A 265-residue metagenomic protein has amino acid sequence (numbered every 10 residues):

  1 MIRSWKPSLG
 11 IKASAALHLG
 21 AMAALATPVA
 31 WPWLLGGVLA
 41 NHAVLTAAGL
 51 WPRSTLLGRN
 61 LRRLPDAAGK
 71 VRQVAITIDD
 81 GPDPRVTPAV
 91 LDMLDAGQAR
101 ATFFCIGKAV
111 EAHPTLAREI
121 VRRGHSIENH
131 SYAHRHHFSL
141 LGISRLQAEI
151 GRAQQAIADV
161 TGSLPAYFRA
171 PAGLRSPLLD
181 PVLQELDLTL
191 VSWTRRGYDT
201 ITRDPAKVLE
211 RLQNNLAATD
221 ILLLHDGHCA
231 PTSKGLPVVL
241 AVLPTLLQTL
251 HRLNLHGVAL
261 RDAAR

Functional and structural regions predicted by a protein language model:
M1-I76, P84-D92, A96, T245-R265: N-terminal pre-catalytic segment of deacetylase/amide-hydrolase enzymes
G49-F138, E149-R152, A156: Active-site beta->alpha N-cap acidic-glycine motif
I78-D80, C105-G107, N129-S131, R169-A172 (+3 more regions): A cross-domain feature marking catalytic cores of carbohydrate-active enzymes and several ubiquitous metabolic/repair
G81-R85, C105-H113, H136-S144, R169-P177 (+1 more regions): Acidic-and-aromatic substrate-binding clefts and catalytic sites of carbohydrate-active enzymes
H134-L141, C229-S233: A short acidic, helix-capping loop that chelates divalent metal ions and anchors anionic groups
I143-I150, D204-E210, L236-L243: Charged helix-capping and loop-helix junction motifs
L174, L179-N215, L255-R265: His/Asp/Glu-enriched short active-site or ligand-binding loop at hydrolase and phosphoryl-transfer sites
Q213-A264: Catalytic grooves of carbohydrate-active enzymes
